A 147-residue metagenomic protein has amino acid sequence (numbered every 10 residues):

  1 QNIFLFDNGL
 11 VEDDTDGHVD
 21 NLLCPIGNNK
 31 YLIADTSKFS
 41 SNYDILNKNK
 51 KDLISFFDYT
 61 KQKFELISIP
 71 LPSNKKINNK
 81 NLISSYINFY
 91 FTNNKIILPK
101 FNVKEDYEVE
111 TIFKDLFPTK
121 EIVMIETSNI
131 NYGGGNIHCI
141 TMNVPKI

Functional and structural regions predicted by a protein language model:
Q1-I147: Histidine/cysteine-enriched polar flanking segments
